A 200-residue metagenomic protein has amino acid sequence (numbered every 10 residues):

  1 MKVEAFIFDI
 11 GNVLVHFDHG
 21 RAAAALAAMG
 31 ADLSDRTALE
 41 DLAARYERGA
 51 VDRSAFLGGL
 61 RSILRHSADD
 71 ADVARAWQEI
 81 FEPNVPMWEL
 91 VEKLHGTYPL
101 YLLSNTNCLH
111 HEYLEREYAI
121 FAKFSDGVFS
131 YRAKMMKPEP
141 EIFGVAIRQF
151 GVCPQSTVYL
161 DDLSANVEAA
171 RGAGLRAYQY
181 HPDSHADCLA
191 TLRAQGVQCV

Functional and structural regions predicted by a protein language model:
M1-E4, N107-C108, E112-V200: Asp-based, Mg2+/Mn2+-dependent phosphohydrolase catalytic module
M1-E40, H66-S67, G172-A173: Active-site neighborhood of HAD-like aspartate-dependent phosphohydrolases
D9-N12, G49, L94, L102 (+2 more regions): Generic structural signal for small/hydrophobic residues in well-ordered secondary structure, especially within
A22, L26, L57-R61, A74-W77 (+1 more regions): Hydrophobic alpha-helical core bundles mediating ligand binding, dimerization, or RNAP-core interactions
A23, R36-L39, R53, L57 (+2 more regions): A general structural signal for well-ordered alpha-helical segments in protein cores
A23, W88-E92, V167, L189: Short amphipathic alpha-helical segments and helix-helix/interface helices
R45-A74: A metal-dependent, Asp-based hydrolase signature
A71-Y101, P140: Short, acidic loop-to-helix structural element flanking the phosphoryl-transfer center in phosphate-processing enzymes
